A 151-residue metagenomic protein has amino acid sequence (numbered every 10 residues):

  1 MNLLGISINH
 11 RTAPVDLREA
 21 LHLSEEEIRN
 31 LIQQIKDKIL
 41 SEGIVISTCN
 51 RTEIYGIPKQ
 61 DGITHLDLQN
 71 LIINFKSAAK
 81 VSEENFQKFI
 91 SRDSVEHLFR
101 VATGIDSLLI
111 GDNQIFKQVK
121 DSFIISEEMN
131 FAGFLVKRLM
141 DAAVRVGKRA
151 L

Functional and structural regions predicted by a protein language model:
M1-S107: A glycine-rich (often HGG/GG-containing) alpha/beta subdomain
V81-L151: Glycine/serine-rich phosphate-binding loop and adjoining beta1-alpha1 elements at the start of nucleotide-handling
